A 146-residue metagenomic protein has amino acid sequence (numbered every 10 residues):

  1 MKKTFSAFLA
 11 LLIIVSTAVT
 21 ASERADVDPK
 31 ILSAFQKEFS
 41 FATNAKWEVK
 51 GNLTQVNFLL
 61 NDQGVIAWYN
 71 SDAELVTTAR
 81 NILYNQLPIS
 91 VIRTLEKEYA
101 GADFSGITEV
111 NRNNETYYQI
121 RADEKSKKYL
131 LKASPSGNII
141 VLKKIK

Functional and structural regions predicted by a protein language model:
M1-A25, F35: Bacterial Sec-dependent N-terminal signal peptides
S22-K146: Interaction-mediating elements
